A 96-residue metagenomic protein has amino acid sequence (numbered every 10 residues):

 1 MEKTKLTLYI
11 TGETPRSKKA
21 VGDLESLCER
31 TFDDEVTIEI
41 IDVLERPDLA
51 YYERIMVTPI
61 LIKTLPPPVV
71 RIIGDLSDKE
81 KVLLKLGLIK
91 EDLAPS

Functional and structural regions predicted by a protein language model:
M1-R30: Local sequence-structure signature of Cys/Sec-based thiol-disulfide redox active-site neighborhoods
K3, P59, D92-P95: Catalytic cores of nucleotide-enabled group-transfer and carboxylate-activating enzymes in metabolic and assembly-line
T4, R30, I38, L49 (+1 more regions): Domain-scale activation on soluble regions of proteins
D34-R46: Thiol-based oxidoreductase modules, predominantly thioredoxin-like and allied folds used for disulfide exchange
Y51-V57: Thiol/disulfide oxidoreductase modules built on the thioredoxin-like
T58-V70: A short, hydrophobic beta-strand/beta-hairpin element that forms part of a small beta-sheet core
I73: Basic, low-complexity intrinsically disordered segments
L76-S96: Ser/Thr/Gly-rich flexible loops in soluble cytosolic domains mediating phosphotransfer, phosphorylation
